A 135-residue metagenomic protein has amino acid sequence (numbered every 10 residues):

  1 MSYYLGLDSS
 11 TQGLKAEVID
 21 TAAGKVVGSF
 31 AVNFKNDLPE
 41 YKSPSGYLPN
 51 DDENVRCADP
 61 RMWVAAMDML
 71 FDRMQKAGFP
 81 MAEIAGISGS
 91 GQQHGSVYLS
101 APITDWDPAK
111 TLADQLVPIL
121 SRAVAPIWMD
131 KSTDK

Functional and structural regions predicted by a protein language model:
M1-L116: N-terminal glycine/serine-rich phosphate-binding loop of ATP-dependent small-molecule kinases, especially carbohydrate
L120-K135: Glycine-rich phosphate-binding loop plus the immediately following alpha-helix
